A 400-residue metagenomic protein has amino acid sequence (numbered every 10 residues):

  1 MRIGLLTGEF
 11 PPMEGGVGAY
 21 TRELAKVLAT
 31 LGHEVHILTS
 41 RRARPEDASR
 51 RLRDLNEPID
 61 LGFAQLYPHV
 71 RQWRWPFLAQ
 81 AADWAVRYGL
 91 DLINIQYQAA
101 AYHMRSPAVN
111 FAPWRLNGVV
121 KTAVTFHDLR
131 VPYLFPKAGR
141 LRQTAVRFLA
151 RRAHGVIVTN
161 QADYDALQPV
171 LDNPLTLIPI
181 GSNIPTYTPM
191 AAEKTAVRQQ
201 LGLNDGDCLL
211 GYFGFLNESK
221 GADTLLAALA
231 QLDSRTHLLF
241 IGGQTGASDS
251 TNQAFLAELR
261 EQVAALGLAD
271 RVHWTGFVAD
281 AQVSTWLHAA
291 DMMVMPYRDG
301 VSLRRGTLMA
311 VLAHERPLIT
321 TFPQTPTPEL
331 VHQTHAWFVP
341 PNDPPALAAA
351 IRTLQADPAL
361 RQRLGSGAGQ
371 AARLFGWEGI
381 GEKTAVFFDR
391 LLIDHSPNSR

Functional and structural regions predicted by a protein language model:
T7-M13, E23-G89, D163-Q168, G246: N-terminal strand-loop element at the rim of the active site of nucleotide-sugar-dependent glycosyltransferases
F111-G118, G139-V156: Membrane-proximal helix-turn-helix segments that form the acceptor-binding/catalytic region of lipid-linked
R147-A196: Donor nucleotide-sugar binding/catalytic pocket of nucleotide-sugar-dependent glycosyltransferases
N204-K220, L226-L229, L239-I241: Conserved donor-binding/catalytic core segment of Leloir-type glycosyltransferases
T251-A281: Nucleotide-activated donor-binding/catalytic signature segment of Leloir-type glycosyltransferases, i.e., the conserved
M292-M293, V311-A313, P317-F322: Short hydrophobic beta-strand element within catalytic cores of glycosyltransferases and related nucleotide-activated
L330-P344, T353-P358: Conserved acidic donor-binding segment of nucleotide-sugar-dependent glycosyltransferases
A346, T353, L360-L374, A385-V386 (+1 more regions): A short, well-ordered alpha-helix in the C-terminal region of glycosyltransferases
